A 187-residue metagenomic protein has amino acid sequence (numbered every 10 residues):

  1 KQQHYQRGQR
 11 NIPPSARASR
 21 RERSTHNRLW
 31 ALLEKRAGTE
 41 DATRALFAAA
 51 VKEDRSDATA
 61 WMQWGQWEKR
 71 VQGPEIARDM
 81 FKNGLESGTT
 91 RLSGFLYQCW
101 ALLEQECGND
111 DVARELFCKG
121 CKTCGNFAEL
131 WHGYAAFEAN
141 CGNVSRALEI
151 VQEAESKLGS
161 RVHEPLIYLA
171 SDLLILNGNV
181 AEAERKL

Functional and structural regions predicted by a protein language model:
K1-L187: Alpha-helical solenoid scaffolds in eukaryotic macromolecular assemblies
